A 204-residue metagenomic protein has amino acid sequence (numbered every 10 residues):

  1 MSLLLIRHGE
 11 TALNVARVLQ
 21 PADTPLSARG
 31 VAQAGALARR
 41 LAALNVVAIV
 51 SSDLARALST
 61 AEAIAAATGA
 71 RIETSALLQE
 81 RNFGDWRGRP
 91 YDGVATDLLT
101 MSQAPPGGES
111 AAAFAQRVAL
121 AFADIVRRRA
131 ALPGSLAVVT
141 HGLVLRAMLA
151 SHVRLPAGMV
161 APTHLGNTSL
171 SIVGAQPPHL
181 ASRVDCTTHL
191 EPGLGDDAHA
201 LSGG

Functional and structural regions predicted by a protein language model:
M1-G9, Y91-T96: Short coil-to-beta-strand
L3, L132-L143: Generic beta-sheet signal
L3-S59, P106-A119: Loop-to-helix element that buttresses phosphate recognition and phosphoryl-transfer chemistry
T11, V144-L145: Short active-site segment of divalent metal-dependent hydrolases/proteases that encodes the spacing between
A36-S102: Phosphate-coordination/substrate-recognition cap region in phosphate-metabolizing enzymes
A42-N45, I125-G134: Glycine-rich phosphate-binding loop signature in dinucleotide/nucleotide-binding domains
A63, A147, S151: Active-site signature of alpha/beta-hydrolase-fold catalytic machinery across serine- and Asp/Cys-nucleophile hydrolases
T74, R81-D92, A131-L132, S151-G204: Acidic, low-complexity terminal tails and accessory targeting/binding regions of phosphate-metabolizing enzymes
